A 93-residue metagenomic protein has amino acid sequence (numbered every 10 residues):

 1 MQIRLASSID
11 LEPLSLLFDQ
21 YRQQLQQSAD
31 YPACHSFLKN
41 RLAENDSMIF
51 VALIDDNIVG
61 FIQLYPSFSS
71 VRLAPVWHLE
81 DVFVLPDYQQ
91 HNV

Functional and structural regions predicted by a protein language model:
Q2-L16: A short beta-loop-alpha structural element at the N-terminal edge of CoA-dependent acyl/N-acetyltransferase catalytic
S15-K39: Conserved GNAT-fold acetyl-CoA-binding loop/helix
K39-V51, H78: A short helix-loop-beta-strand connector motif used in the catalytic cores of GNAT acetyltransferases and, in some
V51, N57-P66: Conserved beta-strand in the GNAT
S69-P75: A short, polar/charged loop-to-alpha-helix boundary motif
P75-P86: Conserved acetyl-CoA binding element of GNAT-fold acetyltransferases
Y88, N92-V93: Conserved acetyl-CoA pyrophosphate-binding loop and the N-cap/start of the following alpha-helix in GNAT-like
